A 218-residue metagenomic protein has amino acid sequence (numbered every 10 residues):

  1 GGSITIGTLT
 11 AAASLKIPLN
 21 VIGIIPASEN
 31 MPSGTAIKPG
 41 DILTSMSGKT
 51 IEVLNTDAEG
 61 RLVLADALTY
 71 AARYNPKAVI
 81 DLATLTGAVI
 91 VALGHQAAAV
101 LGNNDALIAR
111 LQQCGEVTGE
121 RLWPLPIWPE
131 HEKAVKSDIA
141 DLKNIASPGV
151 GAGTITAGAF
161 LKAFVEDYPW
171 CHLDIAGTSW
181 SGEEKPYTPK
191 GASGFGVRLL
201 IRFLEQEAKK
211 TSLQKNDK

Functional and structural regions predicted by a protein language model:
G1-K218: A generic structural signal for tightly packed, nonpolar segments enriched in small/aliphatic residues
